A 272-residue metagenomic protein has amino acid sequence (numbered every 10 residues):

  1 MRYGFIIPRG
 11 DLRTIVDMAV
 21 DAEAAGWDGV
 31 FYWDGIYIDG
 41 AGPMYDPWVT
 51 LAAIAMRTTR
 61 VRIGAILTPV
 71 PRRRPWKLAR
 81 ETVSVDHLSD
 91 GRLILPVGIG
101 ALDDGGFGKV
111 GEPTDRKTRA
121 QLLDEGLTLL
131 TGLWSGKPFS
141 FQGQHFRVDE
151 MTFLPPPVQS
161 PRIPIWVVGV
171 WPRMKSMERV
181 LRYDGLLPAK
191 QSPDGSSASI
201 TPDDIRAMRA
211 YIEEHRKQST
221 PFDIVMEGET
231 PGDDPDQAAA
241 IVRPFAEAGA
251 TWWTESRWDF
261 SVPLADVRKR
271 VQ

Functional and structural regions predicted by a protein language model:
M1-Q272: Active-site-adjacent structural elements that line small-molecule/cofactor binding pockets in enzymes
